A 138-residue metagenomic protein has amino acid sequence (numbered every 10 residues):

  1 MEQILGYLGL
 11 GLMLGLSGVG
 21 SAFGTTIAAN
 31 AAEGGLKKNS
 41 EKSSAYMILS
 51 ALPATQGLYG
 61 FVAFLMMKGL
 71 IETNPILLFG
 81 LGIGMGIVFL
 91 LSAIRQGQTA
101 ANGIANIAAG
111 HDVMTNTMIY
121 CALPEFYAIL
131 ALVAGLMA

Functional and structural regions predicted by a protein language model:
M1-A138: Hydrophobic, small-residue-rich transmembrane alpha-helices and their short perimembrane loops in multi-pass membrane
